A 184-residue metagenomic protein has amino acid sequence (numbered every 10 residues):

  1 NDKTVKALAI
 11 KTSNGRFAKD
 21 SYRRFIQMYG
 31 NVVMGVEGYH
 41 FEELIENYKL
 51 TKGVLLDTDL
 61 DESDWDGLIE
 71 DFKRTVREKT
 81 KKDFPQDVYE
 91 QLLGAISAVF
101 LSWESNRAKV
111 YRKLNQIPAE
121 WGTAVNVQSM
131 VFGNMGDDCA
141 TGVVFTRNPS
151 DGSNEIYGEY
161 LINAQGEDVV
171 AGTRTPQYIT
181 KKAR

Functional and structural regions predicted by a protein language model:
N1-R184: Nucleotide/phosphate-binding sheet-loop regions of phosphoryl- and nucleotidyl-transfer enzymes
